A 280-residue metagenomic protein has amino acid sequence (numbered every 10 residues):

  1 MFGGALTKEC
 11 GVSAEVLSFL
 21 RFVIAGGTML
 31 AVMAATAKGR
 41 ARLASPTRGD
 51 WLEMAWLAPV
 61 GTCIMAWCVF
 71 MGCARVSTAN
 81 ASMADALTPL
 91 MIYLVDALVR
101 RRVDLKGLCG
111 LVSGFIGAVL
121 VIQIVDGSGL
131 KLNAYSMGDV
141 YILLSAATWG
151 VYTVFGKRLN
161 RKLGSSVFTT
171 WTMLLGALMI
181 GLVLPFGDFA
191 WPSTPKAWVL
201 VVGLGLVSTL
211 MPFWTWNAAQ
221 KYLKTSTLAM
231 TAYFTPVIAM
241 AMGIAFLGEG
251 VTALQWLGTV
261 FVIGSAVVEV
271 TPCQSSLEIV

Functional and structural regions predicted by a protein language model:
M1, V23, A58-C63, W67 (+7 more regions): Hydrophobic/small/kink-forming positions within alpha-helical transmembrane segments of polytopic membrane proteins
M1-F19, A25, M71, L130-R158 (+2 more regions): Glycine-/small-residue-enriched transmembrane alpha-helix faces in small-molecule transporters and effluxers
L6, L17, R21, G72 (+7 more regions): Hydrophobic/aromatic residues within transmembrane alpha-helices of multi-pass small-molecule transporters
G11-F19, P46-L52, L108, Q123-T148 (+2 more regions): Juxtamembrane helix-entry segments on the extracytoplasmic side of multipass membrane proteins
L20, T62, A66, A79-L87 (+2 more regions): Helix-helix packing/entry segments at the starts of transmembrane helices
M29, L87, V103-V125, L175 (+4 more regions): Hydrophobic transmembrane alpha-helices of multi-pass small-molecule transport proteins
M33, A37-D85, L120, G205-L223: Specific transmembrane alpha-helical segments of multi-pass solute transporters/efflux pumps, especially DMT/EamA
R48-W56, V103-I116, L163-T172: Cytoplasmic-side transmembrane-helix entry/capping segments in multi-pass membrane proteins
